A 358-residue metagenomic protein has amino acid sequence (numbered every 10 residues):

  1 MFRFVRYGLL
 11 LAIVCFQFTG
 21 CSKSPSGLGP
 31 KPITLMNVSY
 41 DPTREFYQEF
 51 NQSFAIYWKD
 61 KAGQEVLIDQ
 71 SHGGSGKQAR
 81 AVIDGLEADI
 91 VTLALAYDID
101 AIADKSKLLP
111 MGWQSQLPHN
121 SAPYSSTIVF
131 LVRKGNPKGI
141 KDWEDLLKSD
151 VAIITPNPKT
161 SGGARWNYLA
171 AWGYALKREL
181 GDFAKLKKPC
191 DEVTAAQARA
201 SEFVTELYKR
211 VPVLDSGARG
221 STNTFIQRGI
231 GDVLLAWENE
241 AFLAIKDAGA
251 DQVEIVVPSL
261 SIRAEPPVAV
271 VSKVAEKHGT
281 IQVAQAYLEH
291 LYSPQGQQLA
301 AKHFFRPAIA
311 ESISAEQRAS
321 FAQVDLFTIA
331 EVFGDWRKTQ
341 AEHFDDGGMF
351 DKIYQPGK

Functional and structural regions predicted by a protein language model:
M1-L9: Bacterial N-terminal signal peptides that target proteins for export
Q17-G20: C-terminal motif of bacterial Sec signal peptides marking the signal peptidase cleavage site
G27-S161, D325, F350, Y354: N-terminal segment of the mature folded domain
V38-Y40, V132-K134, A152-Q197, L207-V211 (+1 more regions): Short beta-strand->loop
N51-D60, I83-E87, A96, A103-K107 (+9 more regions): Sec-exported extracytoplasmic/periplasmic mature domains
W113-P123, E144, I245-I262: Short beta-strand->loop
R178-P258: Ligand-binding pocket segment of bilobal, Venus flytrap-like solute-binding proteins
A275-K358: Extracellular/periplasmic juxtamembrane helices and adjacent flexible linkers that interface with membrane partners
